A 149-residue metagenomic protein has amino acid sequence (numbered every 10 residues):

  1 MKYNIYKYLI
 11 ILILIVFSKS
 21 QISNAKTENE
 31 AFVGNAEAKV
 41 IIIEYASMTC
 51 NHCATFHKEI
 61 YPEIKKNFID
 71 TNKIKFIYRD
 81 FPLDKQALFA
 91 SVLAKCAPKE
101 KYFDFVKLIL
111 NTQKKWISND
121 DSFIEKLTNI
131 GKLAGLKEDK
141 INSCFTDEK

Functional and structural regions predicted by a protein language model:
M1-D84: Extracytoplasmic thiol/disulfide redox context detector
P82-K149: Cysteine-centric redox/oxidoreductase cores and disulfide-bonded domains
